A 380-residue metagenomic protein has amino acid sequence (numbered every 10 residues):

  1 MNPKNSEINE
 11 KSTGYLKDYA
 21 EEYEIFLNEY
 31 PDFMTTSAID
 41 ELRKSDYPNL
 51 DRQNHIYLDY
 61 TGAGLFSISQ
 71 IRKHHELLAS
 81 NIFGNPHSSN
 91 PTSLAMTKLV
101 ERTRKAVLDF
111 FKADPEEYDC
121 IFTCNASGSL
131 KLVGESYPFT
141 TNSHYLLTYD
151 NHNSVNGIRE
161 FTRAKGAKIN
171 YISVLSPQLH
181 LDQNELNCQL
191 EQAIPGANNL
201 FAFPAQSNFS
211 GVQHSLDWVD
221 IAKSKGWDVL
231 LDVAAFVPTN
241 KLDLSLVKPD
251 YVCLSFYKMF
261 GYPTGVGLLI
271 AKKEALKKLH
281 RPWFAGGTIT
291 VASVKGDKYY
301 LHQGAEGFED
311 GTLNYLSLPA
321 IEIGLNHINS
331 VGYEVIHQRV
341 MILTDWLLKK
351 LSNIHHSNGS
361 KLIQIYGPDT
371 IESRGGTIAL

Functional and structural regions predicted by a protein language model:
N2-L380: Pyridoxal 5′-phosphate
